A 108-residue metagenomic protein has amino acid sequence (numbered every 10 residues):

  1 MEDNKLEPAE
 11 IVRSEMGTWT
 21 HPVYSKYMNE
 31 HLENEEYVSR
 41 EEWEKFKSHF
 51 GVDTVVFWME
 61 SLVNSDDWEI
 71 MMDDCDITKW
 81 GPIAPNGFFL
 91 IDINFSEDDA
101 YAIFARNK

Functional and structural regions predicted by a protein language model:
M1-S65, E69-T78: N-terminal "domain-start" segment
D74-K108: Short, compact, well-ordered microdomains
